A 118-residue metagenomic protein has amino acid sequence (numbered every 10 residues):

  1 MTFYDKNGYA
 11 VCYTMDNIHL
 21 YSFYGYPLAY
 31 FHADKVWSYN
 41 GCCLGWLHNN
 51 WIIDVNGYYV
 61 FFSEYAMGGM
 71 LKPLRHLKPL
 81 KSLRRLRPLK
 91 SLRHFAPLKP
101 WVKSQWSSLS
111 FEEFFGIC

Functional and structural regions predicted by a protein language model:
M1-A29: N-terminal leader/targeting segments and the first structural element of proteins
M1-Y9, N49-C118: Long terminal segments
F3, H19-Y21, K35-W37, I52-I53: Well-ordered beta-strand segments characteristic of repetitive beta-sheet solenoids
K6, F23-Y24, Y39-N40, V55-N56: Short, ordered coil/turn segments that flank beta-strands lining enzyme active or ligand-binding pockets
Y26-P27, C43-L44, Y59-V60: Extracellular beta-strand scaffolds
